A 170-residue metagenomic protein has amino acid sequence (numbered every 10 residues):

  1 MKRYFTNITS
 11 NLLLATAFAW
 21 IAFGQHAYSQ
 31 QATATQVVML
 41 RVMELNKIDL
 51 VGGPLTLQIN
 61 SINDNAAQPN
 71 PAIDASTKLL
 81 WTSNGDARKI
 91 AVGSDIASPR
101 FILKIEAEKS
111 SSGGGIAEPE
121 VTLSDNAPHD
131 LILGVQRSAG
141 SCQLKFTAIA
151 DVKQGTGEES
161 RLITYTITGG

Functional and structural regions predicted by a protein language model:
M1-K2, A22: Charged interaction patches that mediate protein-protein contacts
K2-L14: Bacterial N-terminal signal peptides that target proteins for export
F18-Y28: C-terminal segment of classical bacterial N-terminal signal peptides
Y28-I116, V121-G170: N-terminal small/polar-rich segments of proteins
